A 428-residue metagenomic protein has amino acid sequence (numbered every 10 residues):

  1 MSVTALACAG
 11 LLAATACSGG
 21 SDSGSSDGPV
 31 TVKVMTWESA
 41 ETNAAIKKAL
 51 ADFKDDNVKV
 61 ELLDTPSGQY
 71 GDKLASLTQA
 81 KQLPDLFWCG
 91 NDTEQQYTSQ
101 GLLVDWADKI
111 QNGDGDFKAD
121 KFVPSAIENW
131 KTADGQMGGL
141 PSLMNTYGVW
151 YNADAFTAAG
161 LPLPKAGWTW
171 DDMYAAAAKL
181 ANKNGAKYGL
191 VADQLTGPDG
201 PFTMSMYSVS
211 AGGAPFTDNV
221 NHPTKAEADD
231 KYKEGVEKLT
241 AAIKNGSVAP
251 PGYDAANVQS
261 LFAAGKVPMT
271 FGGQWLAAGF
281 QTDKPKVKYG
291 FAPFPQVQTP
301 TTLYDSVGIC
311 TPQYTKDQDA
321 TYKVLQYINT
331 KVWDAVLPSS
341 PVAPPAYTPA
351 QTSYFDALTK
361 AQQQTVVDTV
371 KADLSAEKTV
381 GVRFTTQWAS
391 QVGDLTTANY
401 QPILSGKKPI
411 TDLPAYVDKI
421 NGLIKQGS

Functional and structural regions predicted by a protein language model:
M1-Q100, D114-K118, W275-L276, P285 (+5 more regions): Conserved N-terminal structural module of periplasmic/extracytoplasmic solute-binding proteins
D92-T146, K371: Hinge/lid segment of periplasmic solute-binding proteins
A107-F122, K165-A166, L190, Q194 (+4 more regions): Short, solvent-exposed loop/beta-turn-alpha elements that line the ligand-binding surface or hinge of extracytoplasmic
Q111, L276-K286, V297-Y304, T311-L395 (+1 more regions): C-terminal lobe and pocket-closing loops of periplasmic/extracytoplasmic Venus-flytrap solute-binding proteins
A133-S142, Y147, D171-T224, V267: Extracytoplasmic/periplasmic solute-binding protein
T157, A241, S375-S428: Conserved C-terminal helix/tail region of periplasmic/extracytoplasmic solute-binding proteins
A177, V220-P251: Glycine-centered hinge/linker elements that transmit conformational signals in sensory and ligand-binding systems
T203-M206, E237-A320: Extracytoplasmic/periplasmic substrate-binding proteins
